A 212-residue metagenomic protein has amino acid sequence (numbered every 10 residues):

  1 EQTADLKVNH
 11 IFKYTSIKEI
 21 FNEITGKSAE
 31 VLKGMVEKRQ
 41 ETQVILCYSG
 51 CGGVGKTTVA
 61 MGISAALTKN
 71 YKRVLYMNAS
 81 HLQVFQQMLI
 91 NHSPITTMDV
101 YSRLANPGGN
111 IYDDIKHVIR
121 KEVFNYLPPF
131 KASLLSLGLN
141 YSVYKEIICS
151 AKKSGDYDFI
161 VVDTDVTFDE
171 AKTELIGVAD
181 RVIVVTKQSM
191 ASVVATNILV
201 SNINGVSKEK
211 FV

Functional and structural regions predicted by a protein language model:
E1-Q2, Y14, Y48-G50, A79 (+3 more regions): Structural motif
E1-V44, S93-I95, S102-Y112, V194 (+1 more regions): Acidic-aromatic/histidine active-site loop/patch
D5-V8, Y71, Y157, A179-D180: Short, well-ordered alpha-helix to beta-strand connector turns
I11, I45, L75-M77, N125-L127 (+2 more regions): Hydrophobic/aromatic beta-strand patches that form the interior of the parallel beta-sheet core in alpha/beta enzyme
E41-H81: Walker A/P-loop phosphate-binding motif and the immediately C-terminal alpha-helix
N70-Y126: Phosphate-binding loop that captures ATP/GTP phosphates
P107-I119, Y126-D165: Cytosolic-facing regulatory segments adjacent to core modules
S154-G155, F159, T164-V212: Conserved catalytic-core segment of NTP-binding enzymes
